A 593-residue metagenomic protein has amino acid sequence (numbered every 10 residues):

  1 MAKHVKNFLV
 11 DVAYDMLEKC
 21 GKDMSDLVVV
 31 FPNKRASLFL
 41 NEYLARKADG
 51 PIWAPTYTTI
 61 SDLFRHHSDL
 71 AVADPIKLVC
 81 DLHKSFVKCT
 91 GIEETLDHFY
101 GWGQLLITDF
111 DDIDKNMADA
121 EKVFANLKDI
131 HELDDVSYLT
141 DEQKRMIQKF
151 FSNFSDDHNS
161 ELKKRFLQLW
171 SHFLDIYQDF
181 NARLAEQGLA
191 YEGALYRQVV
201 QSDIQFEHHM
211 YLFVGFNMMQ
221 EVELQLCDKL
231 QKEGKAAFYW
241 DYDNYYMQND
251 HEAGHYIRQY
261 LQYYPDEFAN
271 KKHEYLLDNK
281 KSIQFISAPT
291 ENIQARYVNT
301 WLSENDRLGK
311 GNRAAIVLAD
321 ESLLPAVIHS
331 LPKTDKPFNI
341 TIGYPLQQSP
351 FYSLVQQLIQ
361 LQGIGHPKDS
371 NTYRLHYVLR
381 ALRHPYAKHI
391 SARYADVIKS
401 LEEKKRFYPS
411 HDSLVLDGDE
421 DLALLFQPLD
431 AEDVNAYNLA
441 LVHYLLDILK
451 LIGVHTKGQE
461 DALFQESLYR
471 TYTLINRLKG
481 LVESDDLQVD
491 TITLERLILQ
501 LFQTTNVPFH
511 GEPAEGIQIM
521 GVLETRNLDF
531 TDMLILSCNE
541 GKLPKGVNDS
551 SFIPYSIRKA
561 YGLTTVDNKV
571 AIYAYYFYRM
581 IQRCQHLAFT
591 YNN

Functional and structural regions predicted by a protein language model:
M1-T59, F64, S68-A71, Y211 (+2 more regions): Anion-coordinating catalytic cores for phosphoryl-, nucleotidyl-, and glycosidic chemistry
D15, K19, K88-I92, W102-L105 (+18 more regions): Surface-exposed polar/charged interaction patches
K34-F206, E221, D396: Basic/charged alpha-beta structural segments of nucleotide/phosphate-handling enzymes
E93, L105, V136-S137, N217 (+4 more regions): Compositionally biased, intrinsically disordered low-complexity regions
D156-A182, D250-N279: Short, compositionally biased "basic patch" segments
A185-A190, G215-N217, T564-K569: Short, flexible loop segments at the rims of nucleotide/cofactor-binding pockets, characterized by
Y191, D203-I204, H209-Q262: Extended, H/D-rich, highly charged conserved domains that either
